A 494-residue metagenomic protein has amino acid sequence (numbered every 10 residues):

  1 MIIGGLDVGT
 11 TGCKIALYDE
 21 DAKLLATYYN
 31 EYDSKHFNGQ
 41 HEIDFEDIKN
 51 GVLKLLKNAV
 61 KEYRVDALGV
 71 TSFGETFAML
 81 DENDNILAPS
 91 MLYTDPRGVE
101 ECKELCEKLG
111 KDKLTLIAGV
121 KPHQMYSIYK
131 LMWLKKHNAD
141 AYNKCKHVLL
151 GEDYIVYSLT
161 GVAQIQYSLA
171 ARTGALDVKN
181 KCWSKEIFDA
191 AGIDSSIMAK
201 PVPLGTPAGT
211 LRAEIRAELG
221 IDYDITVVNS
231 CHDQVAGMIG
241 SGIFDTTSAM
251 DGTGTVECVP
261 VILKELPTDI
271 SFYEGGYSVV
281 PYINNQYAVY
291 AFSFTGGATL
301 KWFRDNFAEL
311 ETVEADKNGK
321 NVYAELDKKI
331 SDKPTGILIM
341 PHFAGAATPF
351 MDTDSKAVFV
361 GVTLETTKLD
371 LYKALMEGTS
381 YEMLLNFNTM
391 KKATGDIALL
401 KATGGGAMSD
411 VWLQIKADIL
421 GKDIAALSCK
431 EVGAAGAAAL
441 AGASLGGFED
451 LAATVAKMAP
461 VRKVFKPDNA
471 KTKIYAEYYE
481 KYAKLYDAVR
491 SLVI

Functional and structural regions predicted by a protein language model:
M1-A88, L116, K144, R216-A217 (+4 more regions): N-terminal glycine/serine-rich phosphate-binding loop of ATP-dependent small-molecule kinases, especially carbohydrate
G4-G5, V99, C106-G119, Y129-V162 (+4 more regions): Active-site core segments that coordinate phosphate-bearing ligands/cofactors across diverse enzyme families
N30-Y32, P203, P467: Active-site donor-binding loop signature of nucleotide-sugar glycosyltransferases
V52, R64, F73-T76, E82-I86 (+5 more regions): Generic hydrophobic, aliphatic-rich segments that mediate packing or membrane embedding
K57-L92, K121-S127, V156-D177, K200-P203 (+1 more regions): Short beta-strand-loop/turn "lid" adjacent to the catalytic site in phosphate-handling enzymes
D95: Carbohydrate-associated surface elements
A190-A191, M198: Conserved acidic, metal-coordinating active-site core of Asp-based, Mg2+-dependent phosphoryl-transfer enzymes
A199-P207, D316-Y323: Short linear loop/turn motifs
